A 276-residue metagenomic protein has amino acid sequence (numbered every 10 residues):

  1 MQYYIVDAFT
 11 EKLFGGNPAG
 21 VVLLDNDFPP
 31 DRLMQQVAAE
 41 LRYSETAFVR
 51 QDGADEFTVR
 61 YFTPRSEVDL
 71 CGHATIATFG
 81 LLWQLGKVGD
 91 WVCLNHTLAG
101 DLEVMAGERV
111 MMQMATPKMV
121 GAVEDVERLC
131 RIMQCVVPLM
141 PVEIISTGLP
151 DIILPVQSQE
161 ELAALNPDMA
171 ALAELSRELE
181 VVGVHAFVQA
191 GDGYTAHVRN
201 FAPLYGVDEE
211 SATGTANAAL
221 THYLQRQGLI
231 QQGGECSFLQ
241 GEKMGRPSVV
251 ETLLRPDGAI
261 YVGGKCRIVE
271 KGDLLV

Functional and structural regions predicted by a protein language model:
M1-L70, I76-V276: Active-site proximal loop and beta-alpha junction motif in alpha/beta enzyme cores
